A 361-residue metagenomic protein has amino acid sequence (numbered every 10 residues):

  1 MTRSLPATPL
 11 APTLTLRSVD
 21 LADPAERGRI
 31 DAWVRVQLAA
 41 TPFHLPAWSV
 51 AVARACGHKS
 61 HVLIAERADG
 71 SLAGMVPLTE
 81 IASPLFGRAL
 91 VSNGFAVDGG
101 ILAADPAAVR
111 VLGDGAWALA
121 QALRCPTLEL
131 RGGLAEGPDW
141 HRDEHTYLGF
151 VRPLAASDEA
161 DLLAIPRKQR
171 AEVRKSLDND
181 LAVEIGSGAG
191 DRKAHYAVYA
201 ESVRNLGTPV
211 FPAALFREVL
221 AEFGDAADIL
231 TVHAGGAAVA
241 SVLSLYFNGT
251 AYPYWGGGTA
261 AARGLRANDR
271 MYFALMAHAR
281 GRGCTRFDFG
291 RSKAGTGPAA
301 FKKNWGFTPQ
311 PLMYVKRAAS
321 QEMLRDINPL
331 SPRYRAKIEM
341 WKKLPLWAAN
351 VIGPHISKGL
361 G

Functional and structural regions predicted by a protein language model:
T2-T13, V62, E80, L134-A160 (+1 more regions): Active-site/acyl-donor-binding loops of N-acyltransferases
T15-D69, V76-F86, G132-G264: A conserved beta-strand-loop-helix scaffold within acyl/acetyltransferase catalytic domains
H58-S60, A122-C125, R282-C284: Short, high-confidence coil segments that cap the C-terminus of an alpha-helix and link into the following beta-strand
I64-E66, A73-M75, L85, A96 (+3 more regions): Aromatic (often tryptophan-rich) hydrophobic motifs at membrane interfaces
P84-V91, P126: Short, flexible active-site-proximal loops enriched in glycine and acidic residues
S92-G99, H145-V151: Acyl/amide activation-and-transfer machinery of modular secondary-metabolite enzymes
A107-V151: Non-catalytic accessory segments adjacent to catalytic cores
E129, E184, R286-F289: Short catalytic-loop micro-motif centered on adjacent basic/acidic residues
